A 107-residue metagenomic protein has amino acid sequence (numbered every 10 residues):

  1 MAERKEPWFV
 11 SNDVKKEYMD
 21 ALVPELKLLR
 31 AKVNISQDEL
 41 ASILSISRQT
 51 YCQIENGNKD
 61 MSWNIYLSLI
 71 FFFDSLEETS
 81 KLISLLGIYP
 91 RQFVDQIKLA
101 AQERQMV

Functional and structural regions predicted by a protein language model:
A2-D13, I70, S75, Q92-F93: Surface-exposed, interaction-prone regions with an acidic/low-complexity signature
E3-K32: A short, Lys/Arg-rich alpha-helix, primarily the initiator
P24-E39, S68, A101-Q105: Short basic helix-loop element that most often maps to the first helix and adjoining turn of HTH DNA-binding modules
N34-C52: Short alpha-helical DNA-recognition segment
S62-L85: DNA major-groove recognition helix of helix-turn-helix/homeodomain DNA-binding modules
E78-V107: Short, charged recognition helix plus adjacent turn of helix-turn-helix-like nucleic-acid-binding domains
